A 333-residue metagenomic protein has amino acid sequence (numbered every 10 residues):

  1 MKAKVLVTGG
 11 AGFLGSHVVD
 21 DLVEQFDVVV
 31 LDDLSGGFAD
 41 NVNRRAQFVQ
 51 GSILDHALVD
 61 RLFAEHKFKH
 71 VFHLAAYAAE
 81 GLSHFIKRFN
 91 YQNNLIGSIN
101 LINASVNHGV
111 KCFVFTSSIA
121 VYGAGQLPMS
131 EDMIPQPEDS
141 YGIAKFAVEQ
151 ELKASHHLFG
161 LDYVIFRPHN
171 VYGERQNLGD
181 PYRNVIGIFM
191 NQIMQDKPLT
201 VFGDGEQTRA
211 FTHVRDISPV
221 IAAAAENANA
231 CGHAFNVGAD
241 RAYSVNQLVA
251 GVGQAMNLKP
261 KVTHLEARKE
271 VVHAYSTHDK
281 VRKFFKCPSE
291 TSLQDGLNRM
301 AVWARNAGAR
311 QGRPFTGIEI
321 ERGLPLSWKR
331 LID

Functional and structural regions predicted by a protein language model:
M1-H169, I318, G323-D333: N-terminal Rossmann-like NAD(P)+-binding domain of SDR-like oxidoreductases, especially those catalyzing
A57, K69, G81, R88 (+8 more regions): Residues in well-ordered alpha-helical elements
L101, L152, F189, V281-R282: Structural element of the ATP-grasp superfamily
A124-G125, E174-Q176: Short beta-loop-alpha junction of Rossmann-like oxidoreductase domains
M133, P137-A144, P168, L178 (+2 more regions): The catalytic Tyr-centered alpha-helix of NAD(P)H-dependent dehydrogenases
A147, E151, S155, V185 (+3 more regions): Hydrophobic alpha-helix immediately C-terminal to the catalytic Tyr-X-X-X-Lys motif of short-chain
M194-D333: C-terminal substrate-binding subdomain of Rossmann-fold SDR/epimerase-dehydratase oxidoreductases
